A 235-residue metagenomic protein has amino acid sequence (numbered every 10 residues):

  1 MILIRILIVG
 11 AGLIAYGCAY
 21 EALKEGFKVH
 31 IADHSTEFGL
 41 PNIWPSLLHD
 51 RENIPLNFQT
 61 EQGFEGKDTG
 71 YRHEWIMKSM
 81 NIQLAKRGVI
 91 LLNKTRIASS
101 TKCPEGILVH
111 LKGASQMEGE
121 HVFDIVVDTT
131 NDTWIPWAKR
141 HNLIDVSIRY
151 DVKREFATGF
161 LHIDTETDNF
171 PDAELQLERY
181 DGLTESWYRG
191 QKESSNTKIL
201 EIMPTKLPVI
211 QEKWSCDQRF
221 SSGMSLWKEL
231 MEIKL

Functional and structural regions predicted by a protein language model:
M1-I14: Beta1/beta-strand and adjacent pyrophosphate-binding region of the FAD-binding site in flavoprotein oxidoreductases
I4, F27, I125: Nucleotide donor/acceptor-binding cores
V9-A11, L23-I43: Glycine-rich FAD pyrophosphate-binding loop
I14, E37, E212: Conserved Rossmann-like nucleotide-cofactor binding loop
N42-D68: N-terminal glycine-rich dinucleotide-binding loop that anchors FAD/FMN and/or NAD(P) in oxidoreductases
G63-Q83, W214: Short beta-strand to alpha-helix junction loop
R87-I233: Predominantly flavin-linked oxidoreductase catalytic cores and closely associated redox partners
